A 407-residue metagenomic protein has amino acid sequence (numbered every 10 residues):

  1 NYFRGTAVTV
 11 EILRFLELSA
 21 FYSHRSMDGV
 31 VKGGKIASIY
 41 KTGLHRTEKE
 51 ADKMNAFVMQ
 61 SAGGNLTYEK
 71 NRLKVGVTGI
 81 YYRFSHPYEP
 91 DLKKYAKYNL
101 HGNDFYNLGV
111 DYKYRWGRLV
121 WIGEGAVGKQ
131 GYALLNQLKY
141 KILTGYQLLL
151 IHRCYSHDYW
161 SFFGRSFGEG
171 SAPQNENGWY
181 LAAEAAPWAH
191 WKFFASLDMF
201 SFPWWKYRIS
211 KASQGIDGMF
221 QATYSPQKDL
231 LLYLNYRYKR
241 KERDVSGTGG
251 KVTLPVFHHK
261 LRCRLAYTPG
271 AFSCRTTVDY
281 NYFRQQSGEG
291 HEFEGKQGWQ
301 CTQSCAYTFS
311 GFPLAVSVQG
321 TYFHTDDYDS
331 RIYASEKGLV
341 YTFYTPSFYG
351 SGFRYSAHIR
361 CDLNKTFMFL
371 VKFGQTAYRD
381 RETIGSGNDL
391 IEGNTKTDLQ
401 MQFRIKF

Functional and structural regions predicted by a protein language model:
N1-E11, L16-S23, G29, S171-Q174 (+2 more regions): Conserved active-site carboxylates
R4, I12, Y22-V75, G79-E89: Hydrophobic, small-residue-rich alpha-helical packing segments that form membrane-like cores
L16-D52, F202-S213, K372-I384: Charge-patterned, long linear interaction tracts outside catalytic cores
N55-M59, G64-P90, K97-F407: Exposed, low-structure sequence patches enriched in small/polar residues
